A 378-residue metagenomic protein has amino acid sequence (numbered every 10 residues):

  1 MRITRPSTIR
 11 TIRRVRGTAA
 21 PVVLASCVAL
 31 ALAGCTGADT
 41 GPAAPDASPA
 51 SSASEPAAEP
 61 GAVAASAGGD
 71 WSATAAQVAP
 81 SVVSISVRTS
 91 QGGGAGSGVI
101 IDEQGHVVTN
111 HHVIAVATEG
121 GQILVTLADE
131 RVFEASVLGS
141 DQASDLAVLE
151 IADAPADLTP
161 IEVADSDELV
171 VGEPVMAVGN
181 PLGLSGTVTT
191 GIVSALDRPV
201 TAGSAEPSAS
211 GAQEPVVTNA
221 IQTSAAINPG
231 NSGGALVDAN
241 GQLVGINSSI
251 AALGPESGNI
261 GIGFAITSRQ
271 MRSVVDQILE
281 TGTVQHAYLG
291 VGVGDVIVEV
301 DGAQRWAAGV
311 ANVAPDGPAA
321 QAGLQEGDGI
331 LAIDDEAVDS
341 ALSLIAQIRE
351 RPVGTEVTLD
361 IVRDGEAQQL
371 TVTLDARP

Functional and structural regions predicted by a protein language model:
A31-G34: C-terminal motif of bacterial Sec signal peptides marking the signal peptidase cleavage site
T36, V82-S86, H106-H111, V170-P181 (+8 more regions): Active-site-proximal beta-strands of protease catalytic cores
T36-S97, L146, V170, D276 (+1 more regions): N-terminal activation segment of mature serine protease catalytic domains
A65-S72, S86-Q104, R131-E134, T159-E162 (+3 more regions): A conserved glycine-rich beta-strand in the N-terminal activation segment of trypsin-fold
E103-Q104, V108-A143, D153-D157: Catalytic-histidine neighborhood of serine endopeptidases, predominantly the chymotrypsin-like S1/PA family
S136-L138, A156-S185, I266, D276 (+1 more regions): Active-site substrate-binding loop(s) of clan PA
A152-E162, I192-I260, A307-A311: Active-site region of chymotrypsin-like
D157, A226, Q277-Q347, V362-T373 (+1 more regions): PDZ/PDZ-like groove recognition
